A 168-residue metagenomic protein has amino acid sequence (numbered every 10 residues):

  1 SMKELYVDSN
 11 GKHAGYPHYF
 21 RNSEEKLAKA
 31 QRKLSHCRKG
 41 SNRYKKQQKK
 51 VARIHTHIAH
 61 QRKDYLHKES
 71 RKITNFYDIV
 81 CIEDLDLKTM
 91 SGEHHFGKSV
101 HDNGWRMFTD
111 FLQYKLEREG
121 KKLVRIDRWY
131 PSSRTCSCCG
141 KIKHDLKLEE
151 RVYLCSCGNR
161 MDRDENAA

Functional and structural regions predicted by a protein language model:
S1-A168: Positively charged, helix-rich recognition surfaces that bind polyanionic ligands
